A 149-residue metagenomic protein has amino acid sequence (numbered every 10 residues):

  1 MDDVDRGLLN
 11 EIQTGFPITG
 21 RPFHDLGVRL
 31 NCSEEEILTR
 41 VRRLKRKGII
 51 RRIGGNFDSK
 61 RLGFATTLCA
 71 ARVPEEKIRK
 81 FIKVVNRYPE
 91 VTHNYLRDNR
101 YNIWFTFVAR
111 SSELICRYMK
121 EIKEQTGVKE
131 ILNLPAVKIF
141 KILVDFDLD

Functional and structural regions predicted by a protein language model:
M1-D149: A compositional/biophysical signature of low hydrophobicity enriched in polar/charged and small residues
